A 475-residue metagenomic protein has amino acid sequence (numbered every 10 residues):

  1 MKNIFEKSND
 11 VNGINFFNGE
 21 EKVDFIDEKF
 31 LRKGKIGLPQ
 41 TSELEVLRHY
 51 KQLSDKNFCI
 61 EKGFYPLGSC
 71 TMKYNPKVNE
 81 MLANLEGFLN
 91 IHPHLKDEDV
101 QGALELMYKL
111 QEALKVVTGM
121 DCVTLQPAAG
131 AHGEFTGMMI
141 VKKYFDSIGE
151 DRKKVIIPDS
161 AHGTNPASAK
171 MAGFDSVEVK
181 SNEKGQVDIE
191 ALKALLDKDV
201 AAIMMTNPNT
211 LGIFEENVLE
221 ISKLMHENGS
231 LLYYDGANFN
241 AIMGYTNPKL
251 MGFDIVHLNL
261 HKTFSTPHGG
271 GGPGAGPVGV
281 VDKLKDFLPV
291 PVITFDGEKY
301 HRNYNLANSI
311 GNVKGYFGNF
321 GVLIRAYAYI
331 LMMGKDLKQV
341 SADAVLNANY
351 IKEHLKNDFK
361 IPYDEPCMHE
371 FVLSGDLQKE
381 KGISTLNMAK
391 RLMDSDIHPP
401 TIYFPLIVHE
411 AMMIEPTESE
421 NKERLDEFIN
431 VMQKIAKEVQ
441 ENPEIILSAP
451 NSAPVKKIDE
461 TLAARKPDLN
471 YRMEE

Functional and structural regions predicted by a protein language model:
M1-C122, T246, D296, R302-V313 (+1 more regions): Non-catalytic terminal extensions of PLP-dependent enzymes
F58-N79, Q126-E134, F264-G279, F317-A328 (+1 more regions): Conserved phosphate/anionic-ligand binding catalytic regions in large, soluble enzymes, centered on
T71, A129, N209, N238 (+5 more regions): Short, flexible loop/turn elements at secondary-structure junctions
G102-E105, H132-E298, N308, G382-I383 (+1 more regions): Conserved PLP-enzyme active-site core in the AAT-like
K109, F135-T136, I140, G321-R325 (+2 more regions): Short amphipathic alpha-helical face segments that pack within enzyme cores and frequently flank/anchor catalytic
D121-P127, K154-I157: A short, small-residue-rich loop immediately preceding and capping a beta-strand
T124, V177-V179, P400: General small-molecule cofactor/ligand-binding pocket signal
N209, K314-F317: Acidic/His-rich catalytic or pseudo-catalytic neighborhoods that scaffold and/or coordinate enzyme active centers
